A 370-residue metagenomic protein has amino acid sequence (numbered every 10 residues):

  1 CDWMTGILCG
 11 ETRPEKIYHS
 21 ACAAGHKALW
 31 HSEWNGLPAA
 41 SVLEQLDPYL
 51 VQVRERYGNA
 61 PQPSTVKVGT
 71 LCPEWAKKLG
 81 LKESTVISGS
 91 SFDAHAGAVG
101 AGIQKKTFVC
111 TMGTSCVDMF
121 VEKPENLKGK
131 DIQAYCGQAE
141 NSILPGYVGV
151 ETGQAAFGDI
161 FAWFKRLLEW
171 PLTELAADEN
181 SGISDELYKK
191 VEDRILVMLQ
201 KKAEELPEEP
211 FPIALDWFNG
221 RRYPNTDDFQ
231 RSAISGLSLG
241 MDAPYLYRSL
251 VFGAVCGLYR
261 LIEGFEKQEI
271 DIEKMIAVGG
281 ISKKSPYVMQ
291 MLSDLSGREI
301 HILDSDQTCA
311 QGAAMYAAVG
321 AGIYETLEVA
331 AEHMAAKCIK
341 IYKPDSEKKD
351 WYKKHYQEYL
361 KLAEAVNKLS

Functional and structural regions predicted by a protein language model:
C1-D2, S91-A96, T114-S115, L292 (+1 more regions): Conserved glycosyltransferase catalytic-site signature
C1-S91, L175, L215-N219, Y247 (+1 more regions): Gly/Ser/Thr-rich active-site cleft segment
G6-C9, S32, A101-G102, D118-E122: Short beta-strand-to-turn element immediately C-terminal to the catalytic PLP-Schiff-base lysine in fold type I
I7-L8, Q45-Y49, K78, G102 (+4 more regions): Alpha-helical structural context
E11-P14, A24, G36, Q62-T70 (+1 more regions): Glycine/Thr-rich phosphate-binding loops that ligate phosphate moieties of nucleotide and other phosphorylated ligands
W75, S84-I87, G97-V99, K105-T107 (+3 more regions): Generic recognition of flexible, low-complexity loop/linker segments
K82, Q104-K105, I270-E273: Short helix-loop-beta connector
S84-S91, A96, G100, T107-T111 (+2 more regions): Short glycine-aspartate micro-motif
